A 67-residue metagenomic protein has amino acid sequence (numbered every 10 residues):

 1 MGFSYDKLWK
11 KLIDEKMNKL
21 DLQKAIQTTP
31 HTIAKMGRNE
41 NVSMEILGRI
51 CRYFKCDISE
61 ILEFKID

Functional and structural regions predicted by a protein language model:
M1-L20: A short, Lys/Arg-rich alpha-helix, primarily the initiator
L12, Q23, C51: The alpha-helix within a helix-turn-helix
D21, T32, I46, E60: Residues in the helix-turn-helix
Q27-V42: Recognition helix of helix-turn-helix/homeodomain-like DNA-binding domains that insert into the DNA major groove
E40-R52: Short, basic-rich loop-to-helix N-cap that marks the start of a DNA-contacting helix
K55-D67: Short C-terminal boundary/hinge segments that cap the last helix of small helical domains
